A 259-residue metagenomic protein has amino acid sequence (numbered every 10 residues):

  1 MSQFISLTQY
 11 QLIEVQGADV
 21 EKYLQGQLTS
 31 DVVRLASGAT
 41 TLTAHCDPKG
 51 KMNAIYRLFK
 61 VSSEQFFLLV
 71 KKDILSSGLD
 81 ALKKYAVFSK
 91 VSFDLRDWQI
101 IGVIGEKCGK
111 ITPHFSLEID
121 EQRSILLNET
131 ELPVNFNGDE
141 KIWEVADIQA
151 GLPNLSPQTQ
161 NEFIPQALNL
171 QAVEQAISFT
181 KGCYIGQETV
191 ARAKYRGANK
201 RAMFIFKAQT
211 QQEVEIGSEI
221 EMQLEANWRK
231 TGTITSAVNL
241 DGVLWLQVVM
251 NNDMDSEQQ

Functional and structural regions predicted by a protein language model:
M1, T43-I55, V87, K107-H114 (+2 more regions): Short amphipathic beta-strand starts and helix->beta connectors
M1-A54, K60-S63: Acidic, proline/glycine-enriched N-terminal capping motif
Q3-E14, R57-P153: Acidic, low-complexity central loop/insert segments
G17, L68, G105, G186 (+1 more regions): Residue-level signal for inorganic ion chemistry
D19-L24, L75-L79, C108-I111, T130-N135 (+2 more regions): Short, conserved charged micro-motifs
M52, L168-Q175, A191-Q259: Glycine-rich, small/acidic residue-mixed loop/short-helix segments
F59-K60, L68, F115-N128, E162-G182 (+1 more regions): The conserved catalytic core of RNA pseudouridine synthases
L127-I205: Anionic-ligand-binding alpha/beta catalytic cores of soluble enzymes and soluble regulatory domains that recognize
